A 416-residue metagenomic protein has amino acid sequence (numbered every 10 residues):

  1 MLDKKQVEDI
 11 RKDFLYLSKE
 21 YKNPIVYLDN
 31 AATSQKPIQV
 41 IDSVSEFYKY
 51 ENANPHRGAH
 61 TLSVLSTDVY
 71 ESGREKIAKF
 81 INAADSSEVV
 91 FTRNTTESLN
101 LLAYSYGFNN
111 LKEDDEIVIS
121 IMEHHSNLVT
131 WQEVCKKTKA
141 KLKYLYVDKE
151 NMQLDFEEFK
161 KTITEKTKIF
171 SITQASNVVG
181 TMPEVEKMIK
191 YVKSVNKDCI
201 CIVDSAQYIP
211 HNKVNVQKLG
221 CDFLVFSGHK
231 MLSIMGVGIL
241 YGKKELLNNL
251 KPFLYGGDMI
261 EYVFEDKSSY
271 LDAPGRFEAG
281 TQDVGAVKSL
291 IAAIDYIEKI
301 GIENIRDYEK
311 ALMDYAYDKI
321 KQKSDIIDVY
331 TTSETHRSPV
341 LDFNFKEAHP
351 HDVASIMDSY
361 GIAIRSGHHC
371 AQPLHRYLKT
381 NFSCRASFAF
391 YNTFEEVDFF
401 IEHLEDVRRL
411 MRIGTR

Functional and structural regions predicted by a protein language model:
M1-R416: Pyridoxal 5′-phosphate
